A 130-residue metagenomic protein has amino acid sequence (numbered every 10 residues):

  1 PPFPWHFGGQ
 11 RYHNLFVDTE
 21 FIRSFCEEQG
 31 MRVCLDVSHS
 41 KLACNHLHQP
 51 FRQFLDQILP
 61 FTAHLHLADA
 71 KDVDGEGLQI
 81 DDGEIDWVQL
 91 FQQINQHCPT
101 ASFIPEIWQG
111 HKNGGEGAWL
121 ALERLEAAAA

Functional and structural regions predicted by a protein language model:
P1-R32, L42: Active-site acidic/histidine proton-transfer and metal-coordination neighborhood in alpha/beta enzyme cores
R23, E27-V37, K41-A130: Histidine-acidic metal/acid-base catalytic patches
